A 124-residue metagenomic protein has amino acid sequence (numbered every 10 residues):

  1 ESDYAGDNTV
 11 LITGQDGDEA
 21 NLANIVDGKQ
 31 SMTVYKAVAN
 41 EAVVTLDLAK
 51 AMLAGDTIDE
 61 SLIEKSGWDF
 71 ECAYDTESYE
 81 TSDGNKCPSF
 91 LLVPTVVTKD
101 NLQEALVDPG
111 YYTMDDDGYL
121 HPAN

Functional and structural regions predicted by a protein language model:
E1-Q30: Venus flytrap/periplasmic-binding-protein-like
N8, N21-N24, N40, N85 (+2 more regions): Detector for Asparagine
G14, V34-Y35, T98: Structural signal for conserved beta-strand scaffold positions within catalytic alpha/beta enzyme cores
G17-N21, A37-T57: Hydrophobic alpha-helical segments within soluble ligand-binding/sensing domains
D27-A39: Short beta-strand elements at the ligand-binding edges of bilobed clamshell
L48-N124: Hinge/cleft segment of the Venus flytrap/periplasmic-binding protein
